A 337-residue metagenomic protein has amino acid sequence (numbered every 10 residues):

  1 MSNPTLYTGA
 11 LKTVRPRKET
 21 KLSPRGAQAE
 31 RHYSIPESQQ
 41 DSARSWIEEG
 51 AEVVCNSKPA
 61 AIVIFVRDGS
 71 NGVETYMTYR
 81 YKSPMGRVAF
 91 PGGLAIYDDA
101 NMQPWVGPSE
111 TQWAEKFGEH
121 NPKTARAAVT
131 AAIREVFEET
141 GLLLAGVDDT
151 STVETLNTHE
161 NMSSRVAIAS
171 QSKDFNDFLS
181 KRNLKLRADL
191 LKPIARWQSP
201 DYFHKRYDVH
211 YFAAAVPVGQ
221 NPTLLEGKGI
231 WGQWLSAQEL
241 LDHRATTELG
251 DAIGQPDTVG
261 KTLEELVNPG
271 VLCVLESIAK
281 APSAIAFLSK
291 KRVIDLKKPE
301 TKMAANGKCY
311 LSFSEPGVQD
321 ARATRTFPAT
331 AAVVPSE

Functional and structural regions predicted by a protein language model:
S2-E138, L142-E337: N-terminal leader/linker segments that precede catalytic domains of diphosphate-processing enzymes
